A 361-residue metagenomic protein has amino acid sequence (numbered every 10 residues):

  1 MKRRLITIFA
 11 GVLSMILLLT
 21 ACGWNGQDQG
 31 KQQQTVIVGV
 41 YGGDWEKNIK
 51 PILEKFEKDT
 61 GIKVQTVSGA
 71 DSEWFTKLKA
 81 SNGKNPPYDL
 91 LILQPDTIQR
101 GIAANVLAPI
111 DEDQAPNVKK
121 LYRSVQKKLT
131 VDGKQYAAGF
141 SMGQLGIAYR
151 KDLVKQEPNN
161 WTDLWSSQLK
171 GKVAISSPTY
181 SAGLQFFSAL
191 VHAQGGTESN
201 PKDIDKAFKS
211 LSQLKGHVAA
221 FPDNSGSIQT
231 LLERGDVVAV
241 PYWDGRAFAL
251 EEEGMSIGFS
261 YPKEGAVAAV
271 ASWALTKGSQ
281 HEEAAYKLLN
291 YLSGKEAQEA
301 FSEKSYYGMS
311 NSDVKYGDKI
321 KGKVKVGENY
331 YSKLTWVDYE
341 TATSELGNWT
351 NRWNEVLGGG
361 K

Functional and structural regions predicted by a protein language model:
M1-I37, G360-K361: Short, low-complexity disordered leader/linker segments with a strong preference for bacterial N-terminal type II
K31-R100: Early extracytoplasmic/lumenal segment of secretory-pathway proteins
G42-I49, P87-E233: Extracytoplasmic ligand-binding site segments that recognize negatively charged/polar headgroups
I98-R100, E233, A239-S256: A ligand-binding cleft/hinge motif common to bilobed small-molecule-binding domains
G146-L153, V191-H192, V270-E282, A300-F301: A bilobed periplasmic-binding-protein/Venus flytrap-type ligand-binding module shared by bacterial periplasmic
F208-L214, E251-K277: Periplasmic-binding protein-like
T276-L334: Mature extracytoplasmic/periplasmic domains
S332-K361: Conserved C-terminal helix/tail region of periplasmic/extracytoplasmic solute-binding proteins
